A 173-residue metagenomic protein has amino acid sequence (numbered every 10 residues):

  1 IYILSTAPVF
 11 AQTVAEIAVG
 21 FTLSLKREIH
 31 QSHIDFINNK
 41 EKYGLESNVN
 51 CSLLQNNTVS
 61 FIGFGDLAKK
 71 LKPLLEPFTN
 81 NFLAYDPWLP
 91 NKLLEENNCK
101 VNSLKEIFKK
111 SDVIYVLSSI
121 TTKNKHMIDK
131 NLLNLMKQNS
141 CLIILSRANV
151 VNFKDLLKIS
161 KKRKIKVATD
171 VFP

Functional and structural regions predicted by a protein language model:
Y2-V9, S146: Short beta->alpha connector loops at strand-helix junctions that form conserved, small/polar/Pro-enriched
T6-T58: Phosphate-binding beta-alpha-beta segment of Rossmann-like dinucleotide-binding domains, i.e., the NAD(P)
T58, K72, N80-N81: Residues at the starts of beta-strands that form the adenosine-phosphate
F64-G65: Glycine-rich Rossmann-fold phosphate-binding loop(s) that bind the pyrophosphate of adenine dinucleotide cofactors
A68-K69: N-terminal Rossmann-fold NAD(P) dinucleotide-binding loop
K72, E76, S160: Gly/Ala-rich phosphate-binding loop of Rossmann-like dinucleotide-binding domains, activating on the conserved
P77-E95: NAD(P)-binding Rossmann-fold cofactor-contacting core
L89-P173: Rossmann-like adenosine-cofactor binding region
